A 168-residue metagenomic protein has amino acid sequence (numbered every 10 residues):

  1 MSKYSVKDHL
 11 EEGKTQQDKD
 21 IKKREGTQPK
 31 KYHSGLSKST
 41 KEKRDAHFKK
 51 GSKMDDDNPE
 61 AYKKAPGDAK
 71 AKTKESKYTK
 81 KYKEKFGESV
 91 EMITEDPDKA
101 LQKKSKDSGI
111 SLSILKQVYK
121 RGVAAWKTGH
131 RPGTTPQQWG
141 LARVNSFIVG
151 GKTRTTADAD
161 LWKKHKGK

Functional and structural regions predicted by a protein language model:
M1-K120, A124-W126, H130-K168: Intrinsically disordered, compositionally biased, charge-dense segments
